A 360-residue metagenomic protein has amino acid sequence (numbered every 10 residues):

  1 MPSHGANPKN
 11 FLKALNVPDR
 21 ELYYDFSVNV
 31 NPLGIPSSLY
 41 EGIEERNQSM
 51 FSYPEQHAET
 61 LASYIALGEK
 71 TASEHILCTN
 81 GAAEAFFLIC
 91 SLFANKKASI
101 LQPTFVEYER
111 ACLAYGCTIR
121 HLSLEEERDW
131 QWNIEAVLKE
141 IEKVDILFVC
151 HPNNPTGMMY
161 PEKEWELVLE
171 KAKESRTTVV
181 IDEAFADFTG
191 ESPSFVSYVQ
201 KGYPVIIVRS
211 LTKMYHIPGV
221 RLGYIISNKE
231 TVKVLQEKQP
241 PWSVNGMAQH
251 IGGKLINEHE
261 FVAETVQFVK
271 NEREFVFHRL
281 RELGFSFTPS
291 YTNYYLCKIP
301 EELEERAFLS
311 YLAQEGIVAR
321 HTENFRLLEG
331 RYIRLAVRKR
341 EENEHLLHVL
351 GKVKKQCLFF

Functional and structural regions predicted by a protein language model:
M1-S52, K143: N-terminal "arm"/small-domain region of PLP-dependent enzymes with the aminotransferase-like
H4, S91-V149: PLP-dependent aminotransferase-like
I35-P36, H57, P204-R281, F285-T288: PLP-dependent aminotransferase class I/II
S37, E302-L309, E342-H345: Short, conserved charged micro-motifs
E59-K97: Phosphate-binding glycine-rich loop
E126-D187: Active-site phosphate-binding strand-loop segment of PLP-dependent enzymes
K163, Q314-I317, N324-F360: PLP-dependent enzyme catalytic core of the Aspartate aminotransferase-like
E282-E315: Conserved PLP-binding catalytic core of the aspartate aminotransferase-like
